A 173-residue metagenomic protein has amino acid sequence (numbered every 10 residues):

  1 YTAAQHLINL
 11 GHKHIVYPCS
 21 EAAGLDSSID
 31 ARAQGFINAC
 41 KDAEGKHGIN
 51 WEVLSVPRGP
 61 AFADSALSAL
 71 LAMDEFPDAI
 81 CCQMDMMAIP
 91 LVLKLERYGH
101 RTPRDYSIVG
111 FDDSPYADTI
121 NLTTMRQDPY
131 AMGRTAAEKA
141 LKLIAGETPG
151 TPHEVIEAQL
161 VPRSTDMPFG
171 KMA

Functional and structural regions predicted by a protein language model:
Y1-A173: Bacterial carbohydrate/catabolite-sensing allosteric modules
